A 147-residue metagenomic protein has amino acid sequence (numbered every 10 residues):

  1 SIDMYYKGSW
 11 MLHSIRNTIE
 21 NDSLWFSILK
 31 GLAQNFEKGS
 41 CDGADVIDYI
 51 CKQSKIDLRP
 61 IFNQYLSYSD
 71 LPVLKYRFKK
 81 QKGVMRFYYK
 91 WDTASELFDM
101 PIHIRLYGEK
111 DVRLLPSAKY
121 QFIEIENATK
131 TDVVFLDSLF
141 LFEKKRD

Functional and structural regions predicted by a protein language model:
S1-F87: Amphipathic alpha-helical substructures
E20, E37, Q53, E96 (+3 more regions): Glutamate identity and glutamate-enriched acidic tracts
L58-R59, L74, F78-S138: Beta-strand-rich binding/interaction modules
D137-D147: Short acidic/polar inter-strand loop motif in beta-rich domains
